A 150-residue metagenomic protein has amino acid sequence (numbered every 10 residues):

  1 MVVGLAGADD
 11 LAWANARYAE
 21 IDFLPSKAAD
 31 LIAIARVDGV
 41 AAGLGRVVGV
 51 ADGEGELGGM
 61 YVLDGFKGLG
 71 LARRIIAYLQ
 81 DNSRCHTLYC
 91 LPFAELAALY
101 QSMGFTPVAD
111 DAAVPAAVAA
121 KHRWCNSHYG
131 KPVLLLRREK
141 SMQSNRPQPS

Functional and structural regions predicted by a protein language model:
M1-K27, I32-R36, D111, K131-S150: Short amphipathic alpha-helix that is part of the acyltransferase structural core
A29-L31, G53, H86: Short coil/turn segments at beta-strand junctions that form active-site/ligand-binding loops
I34, V40-V50, E54-Y61: Conserved beta-strand in the GNAT
V62, G68-D81: Conserved acetyl-CoA-binding loop-helix of GNAT-fold acetyltransferases
D81-E95: Conserved GNAT acetyl-CoA-binding A-motif
A94-H128: Conserved active-site alpha-helix within GNAT-family acetyltransferase domains
